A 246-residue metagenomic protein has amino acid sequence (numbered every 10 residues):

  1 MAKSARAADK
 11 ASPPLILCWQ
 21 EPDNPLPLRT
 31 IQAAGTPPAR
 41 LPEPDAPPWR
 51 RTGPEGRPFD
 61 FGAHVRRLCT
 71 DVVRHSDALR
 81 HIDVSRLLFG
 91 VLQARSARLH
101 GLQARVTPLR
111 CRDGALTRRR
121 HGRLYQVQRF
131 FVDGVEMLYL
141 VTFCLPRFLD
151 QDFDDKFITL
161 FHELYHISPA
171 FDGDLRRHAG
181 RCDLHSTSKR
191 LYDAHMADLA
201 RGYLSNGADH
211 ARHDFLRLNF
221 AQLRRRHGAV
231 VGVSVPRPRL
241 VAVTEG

Functional and structural regions predicted by a protein language model:
M1-P44: Mixed-charge, low-complexity intrinsically disordered regions
I16, L41-M137, V141-T142, A170-G246: Metalloprotease/metallohydrolase-associated module, dominated by Zn2+-dependent proteases
T142-T159: Short pre-active-site segment immediately N-terminal to the catalytic Zn-binding motif
K156-A170: Active-site recognition of the HExxH zinc-binding catalytic motif
